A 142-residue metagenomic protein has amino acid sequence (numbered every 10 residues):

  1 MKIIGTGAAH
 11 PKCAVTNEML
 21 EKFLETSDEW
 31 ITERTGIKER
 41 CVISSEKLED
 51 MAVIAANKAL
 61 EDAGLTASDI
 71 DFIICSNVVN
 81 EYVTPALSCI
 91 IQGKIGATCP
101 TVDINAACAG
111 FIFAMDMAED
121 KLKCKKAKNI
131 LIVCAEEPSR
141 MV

Functional and structural regions predicted by a protein language model:
M1-D71, I95: Conserved "HGTGT" condensation-loop signature of ketosynthase/thiolase-family condensing enzymes that catalyze
F23, E61-A67, E81-V142: Acyl-thioester C-C bond-transforming condensing/cleaving domain
E46, V78-E81: Short, surface-exposed acidic/glycine-rich loop or hinge patches that mediate macromolecular interfaces
D71-N77: Short glycine-rich or small-residue beta-strand-to-loop segments that form or flank ligand, phosphate, metal/Fe-S
